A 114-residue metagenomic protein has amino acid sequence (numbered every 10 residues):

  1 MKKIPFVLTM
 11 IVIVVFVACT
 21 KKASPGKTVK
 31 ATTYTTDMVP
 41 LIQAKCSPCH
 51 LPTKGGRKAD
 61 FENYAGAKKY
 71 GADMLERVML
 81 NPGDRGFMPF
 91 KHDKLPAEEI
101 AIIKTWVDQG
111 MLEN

Functional and structural regions predicted by a protein language model:
M1-I4: Positively charged n-region of N-terminal signal peptides that target proteins for export
F6-L8, G86: Intrinsic-disorder/low-complexity peptide segments enriched for small residues
L8-V15: Bacterial N-terminal signal peptides
V17-N114: Aromatic- and Gly/Pro-enriched helix-to-coil junctions and flexible linker segments
